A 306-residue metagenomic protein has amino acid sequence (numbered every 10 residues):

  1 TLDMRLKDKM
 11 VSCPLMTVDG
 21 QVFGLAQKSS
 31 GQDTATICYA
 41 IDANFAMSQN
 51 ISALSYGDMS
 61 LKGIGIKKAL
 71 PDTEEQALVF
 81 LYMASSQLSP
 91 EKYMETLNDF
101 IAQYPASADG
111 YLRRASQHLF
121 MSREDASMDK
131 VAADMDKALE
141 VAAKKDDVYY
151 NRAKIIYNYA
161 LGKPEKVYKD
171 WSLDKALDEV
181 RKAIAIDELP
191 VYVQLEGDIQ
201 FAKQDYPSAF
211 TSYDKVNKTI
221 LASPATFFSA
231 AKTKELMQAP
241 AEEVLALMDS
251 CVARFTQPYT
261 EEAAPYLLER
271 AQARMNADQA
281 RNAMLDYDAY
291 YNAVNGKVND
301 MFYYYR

Functional and structural regions predicted by a protein language model:
L6-L25: Catalytic nucleophile loop of clan PA
L25-K92, T96: C-terminal cap/linker of serine protease catalytic domains
L88, S122, A126, A160 (+4 more regions): Residue-level detector of the short coil/turn that links helix A to helix B within each tetratricopeptide repeat
P105, A143, I186-E188, L221-A222 (+3 more regions): Short coil turns that delineate tetratricopeptide repeat
L112-R113, D147-N151, V191-L195, P224-A230 (+2 more regions): Alpha-solenoid helical repeat scaffolds
L119, Y157, Y168, F201 (+2 more regions): Position-specific recognition of the canonical hydrophobic site in helix A of tetratricopeptide repeat
